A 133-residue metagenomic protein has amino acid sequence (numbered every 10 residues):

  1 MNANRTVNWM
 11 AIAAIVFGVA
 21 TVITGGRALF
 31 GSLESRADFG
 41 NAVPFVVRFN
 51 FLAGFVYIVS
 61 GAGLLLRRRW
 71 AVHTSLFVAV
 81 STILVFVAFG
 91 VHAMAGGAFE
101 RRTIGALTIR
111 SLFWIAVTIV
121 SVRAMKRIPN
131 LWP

Functional and structural regions predicted by a protein language model:
M1-P133: Topology signature of small-to-medium multi-pass alpha-helical membrane proteins
